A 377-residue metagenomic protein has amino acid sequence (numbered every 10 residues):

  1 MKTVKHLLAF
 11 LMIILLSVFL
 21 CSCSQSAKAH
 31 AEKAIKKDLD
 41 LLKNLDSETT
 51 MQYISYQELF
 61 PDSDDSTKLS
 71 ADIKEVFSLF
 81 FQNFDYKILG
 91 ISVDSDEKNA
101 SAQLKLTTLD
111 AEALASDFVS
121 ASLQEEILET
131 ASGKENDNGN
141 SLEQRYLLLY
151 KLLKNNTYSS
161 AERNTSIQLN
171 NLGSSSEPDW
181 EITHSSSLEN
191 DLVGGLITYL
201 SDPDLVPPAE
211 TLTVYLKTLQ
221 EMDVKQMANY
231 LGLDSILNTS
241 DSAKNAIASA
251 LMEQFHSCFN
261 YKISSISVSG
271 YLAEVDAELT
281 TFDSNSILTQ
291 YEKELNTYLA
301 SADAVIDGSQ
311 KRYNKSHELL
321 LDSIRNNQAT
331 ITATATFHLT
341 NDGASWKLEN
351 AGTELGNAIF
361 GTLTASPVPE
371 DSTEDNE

Functional and structural regions predicted by a protein language model:
M1-L11: Bacterial N-terminal signal peptides that target proteins for export
L11-M12, S24-Q25: Aromatic (Trp/Tyr) and acidic
L16: Cytosolic nucleotide-binding catalytic cores of signal-transduction proteins
F19-S22: C-terminal motif of bacterial Sec signal peptides marking the signal peptidase cleavage site
Q25-L79, N83, G194-K262, S286: Core segments of small alpha/beta cavity-forming domains
A71-L152, I247-S323, E374-E377: Surface-exposed, charged secondary-structure patches
A113, S122-S201, T297-K311, R325 (+1 more regions): Short beta-strand edge/turn micro-motifs at domain boundaries
L219-Q226, G270, D283, L295 (+1 more regions): Charged, low-complexity helical/coil segments in non-catalytic cytosolic or luminal regions
